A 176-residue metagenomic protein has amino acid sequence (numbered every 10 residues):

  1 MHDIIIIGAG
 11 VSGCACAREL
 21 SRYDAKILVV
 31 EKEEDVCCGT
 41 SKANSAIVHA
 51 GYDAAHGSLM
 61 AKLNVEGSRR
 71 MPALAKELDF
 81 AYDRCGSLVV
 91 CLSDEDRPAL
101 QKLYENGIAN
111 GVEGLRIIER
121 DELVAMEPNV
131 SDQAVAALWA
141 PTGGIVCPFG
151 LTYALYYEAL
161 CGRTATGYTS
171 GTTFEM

Functional and structural regions predicted by a protein language model:
H2-V29: N-terminal Rossmann-like FAD-binding beta1-loop-alpha1 element of flavoenzymes
S21-A43: Glycine-rich FAD pyrophosphate-binding loop
A25, V112, T164: Short phosphate-binding/catalytic loops that engage adenosine nucleotides
E31, R84, E119-R120, Y168-T172 (+1 more regions): Short loop/edge segments at beta-strand edges and connector loops that shape dinucleotide/nucleotide cofactor-binding
E33-D35, L123, L155: Short beta-to-alpha linker loops that shape the active-site pocket of alpha/beta-hydrolase fold enzymes
A46-M126, V135: Dinucleotide-binding Rossmann-like beta1-alpha1 core, especially the glycine-rich loop that anchors the ADP
L138-M176: Helical element adjacent to the flavin cofactor pocket in flavoenzyme catalytic cores
